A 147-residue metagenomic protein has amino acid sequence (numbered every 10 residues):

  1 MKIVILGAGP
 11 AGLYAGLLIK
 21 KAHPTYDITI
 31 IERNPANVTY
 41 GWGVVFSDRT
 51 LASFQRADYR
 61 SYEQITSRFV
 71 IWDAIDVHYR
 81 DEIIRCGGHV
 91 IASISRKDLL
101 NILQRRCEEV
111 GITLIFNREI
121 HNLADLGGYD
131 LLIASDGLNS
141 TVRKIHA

Functional and structural regions predicted by a protein language model:
M1-A11: Beta1/beta-strand and adjacent pyrophosphate-binding region of the FAD-binding site in flavoprotein oxidoreductases
L6, L18-G41: Glycine-rich FAD pyrophosphate-binding loop
A11, A15, A36, N139: Conserved Rossmann-like nucleotide-cofactor binding loop
L17-L18, W42-G43, K144-A147: Short amphipathic alpha-helical segments
N34-Q55: Conserved N-terminal glycine-rich FAD pyrophosphate-binding loop of Rossmann-like flavoproteins
D48-A147: Conserved N-terminal helical subregion
